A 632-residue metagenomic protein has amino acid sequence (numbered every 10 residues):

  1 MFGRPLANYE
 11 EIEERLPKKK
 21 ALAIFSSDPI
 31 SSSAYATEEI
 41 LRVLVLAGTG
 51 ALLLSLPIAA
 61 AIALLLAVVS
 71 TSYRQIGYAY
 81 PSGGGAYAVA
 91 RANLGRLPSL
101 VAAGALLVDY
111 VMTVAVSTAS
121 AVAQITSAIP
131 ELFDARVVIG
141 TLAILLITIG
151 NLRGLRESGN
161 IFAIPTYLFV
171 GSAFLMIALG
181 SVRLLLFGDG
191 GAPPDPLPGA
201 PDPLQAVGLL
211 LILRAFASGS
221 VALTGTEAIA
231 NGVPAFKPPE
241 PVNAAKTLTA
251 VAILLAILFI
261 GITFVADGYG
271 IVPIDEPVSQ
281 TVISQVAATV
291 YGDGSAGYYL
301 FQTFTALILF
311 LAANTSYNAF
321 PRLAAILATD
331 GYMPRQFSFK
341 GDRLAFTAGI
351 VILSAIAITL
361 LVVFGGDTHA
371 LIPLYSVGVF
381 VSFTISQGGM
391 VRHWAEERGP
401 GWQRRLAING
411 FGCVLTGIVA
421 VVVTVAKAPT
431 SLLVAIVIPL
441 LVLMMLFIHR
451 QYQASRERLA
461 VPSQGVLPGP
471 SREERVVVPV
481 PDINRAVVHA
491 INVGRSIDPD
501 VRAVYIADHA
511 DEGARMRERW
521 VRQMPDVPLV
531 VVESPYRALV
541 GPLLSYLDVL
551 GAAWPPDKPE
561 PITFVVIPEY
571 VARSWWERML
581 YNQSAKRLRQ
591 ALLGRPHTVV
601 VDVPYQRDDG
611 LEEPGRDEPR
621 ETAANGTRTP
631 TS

Functional and structural regions predicted by a protein language model:
M1-I12, A454, R458-S632: Cytosolic C-terminal regulatory domains/tails of membrane transporters and channels
M1-V43, T71, S82, A88-A92 (+4 more regions): Membrane-interface "cap" regions at the ends of multi-pass membrane proteins
L41-R91, G95-A103, V116-A143, A252-I260: Extracellular loop-to-transmembrane helix junctions
G95, A250-I253, I257-A312, F337-V362: TM-loop-TM module centered on a large, flexible mid-protein loop between adjacent transmembrane helices in multi-pass
I147, L152-V182, L186, L248-V251 (+3 more regions): Membrane-interface loop-to-helix entry segments
Y167, G171-T224, A426, T430 (+1 more regions): Helix-loop-helix junctions that connect adjacent transmembrane segments in multi-pass membrane transporters
F169-L197, T263-G270, T384-G399, F447-E457: Hydrophobic alpha-helical segments and their helix-loop junctions in multi-pass secondary transporters
Q336-T347, F383-A428: C-terminal membrane-solvent junction of multi-pass transporters and transport-like membrane proteins
